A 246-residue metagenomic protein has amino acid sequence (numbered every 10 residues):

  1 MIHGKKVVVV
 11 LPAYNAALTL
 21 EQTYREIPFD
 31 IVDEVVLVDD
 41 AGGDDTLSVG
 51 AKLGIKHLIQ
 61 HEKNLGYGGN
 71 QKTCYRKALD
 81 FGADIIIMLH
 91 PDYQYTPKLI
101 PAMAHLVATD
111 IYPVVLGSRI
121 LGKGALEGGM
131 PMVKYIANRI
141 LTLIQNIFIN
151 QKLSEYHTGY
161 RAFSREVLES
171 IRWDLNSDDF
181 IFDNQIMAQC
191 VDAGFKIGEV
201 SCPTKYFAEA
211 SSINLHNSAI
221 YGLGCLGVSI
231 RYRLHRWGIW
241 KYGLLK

Functional and structural regions predicted by a protein language model:
M1-H3, N150, D174-K246: Hydrophobic helical membrane-anchoring modules
G4-V7, P28-L37, K56: Short loop->beta transition adjacent to catalytic acidic/histidine clusters or analogous donor-positioning motifs
Y14-F29: Short, well-formed alpha-helical segments that are part of the catalytic scaffolds of diverse glycosyltransferases
A16-T19, G42, T96: Donor nucleotide-sugar binding loop of glycosyltransferases
D39-L47: A conserved acidic beta->alpha catalytic loop
A41, G66, Q94: A short, conserved beta-strand element in the Rossmann-like catalytic core that flanks the donor/metal-binding loop
H61-K63, Y67-D80, P97-F180, F207-L226: Acceptor/aglycone-binding surface of glycosyltransferases and processive sugar-polymer synthases
A83-D92: Short beta-strand-to-loop acidic/aromatic patch adjacent to the donor-nucleotide binding site
